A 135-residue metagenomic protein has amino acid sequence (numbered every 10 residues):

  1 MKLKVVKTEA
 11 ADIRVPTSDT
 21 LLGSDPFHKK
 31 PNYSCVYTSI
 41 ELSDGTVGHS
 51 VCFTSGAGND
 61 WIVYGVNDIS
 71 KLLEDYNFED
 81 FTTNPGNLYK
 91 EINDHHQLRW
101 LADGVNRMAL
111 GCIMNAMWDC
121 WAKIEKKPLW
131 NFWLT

Functional and structural regions predicted by a protein language model:
M1-A57: Structured beta-strand/loop patches that form or line metal/cofactor-binding pockets in enzymes
E41-T135: Metal- or metallocofactor-binding catalytic centers and their adjacent structured scaffolds across diverse enzyme
